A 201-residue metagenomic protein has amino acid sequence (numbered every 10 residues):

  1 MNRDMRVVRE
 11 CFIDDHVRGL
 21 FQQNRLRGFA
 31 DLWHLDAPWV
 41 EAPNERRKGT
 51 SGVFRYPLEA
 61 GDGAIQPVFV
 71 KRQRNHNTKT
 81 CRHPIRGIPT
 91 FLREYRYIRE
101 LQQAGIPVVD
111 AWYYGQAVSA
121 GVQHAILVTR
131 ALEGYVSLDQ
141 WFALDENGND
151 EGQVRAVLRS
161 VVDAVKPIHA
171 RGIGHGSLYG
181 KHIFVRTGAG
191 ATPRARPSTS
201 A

Functional and structural regions predicted by a protein language model:
M1, F69-N75, Q140-E146: Short N-terminal helix-initiation segments at or just after the protein's N-terminus
M1-N44: Juxta-kinase regulatory segment immediately upstream of eukaryotic protein kinase catalytic domains
F29-V136, K166, A170: Conserved ATP-binding subdomain of kinase catalytic cores across diverse folds
Y56-A60, F142-L144, V185-G188: Short regulatory "switch" loops immediately downstream of catalytic or recognition motifs within protein catalytic
A64-V68, P89, E151-R155, T192-T199: Glycine-rich, flexible loop segments associated with nucleotide phosphate handling
H76-T80, L144-G148, T199-A201: Short glycine/proline- and charge-enriched loop/turn segments that cap or connect secondary-structure elements
Y97-P107, Y135, W141-G176, G180-K181: Conserved kinase catalytic-core helix
S177, K181-A201: Catalytic activation segment of kinase domains across protein kinase-like and atypical kinase folds
